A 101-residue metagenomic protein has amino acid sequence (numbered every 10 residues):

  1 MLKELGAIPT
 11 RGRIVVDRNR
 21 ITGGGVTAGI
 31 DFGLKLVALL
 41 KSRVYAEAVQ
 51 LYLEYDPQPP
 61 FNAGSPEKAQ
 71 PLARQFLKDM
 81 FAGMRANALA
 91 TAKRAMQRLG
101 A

Functional and structural regions predicted by a protein language model:
M1-A101: Active-site-adjacent pocket-lining segments in enzyme domains
